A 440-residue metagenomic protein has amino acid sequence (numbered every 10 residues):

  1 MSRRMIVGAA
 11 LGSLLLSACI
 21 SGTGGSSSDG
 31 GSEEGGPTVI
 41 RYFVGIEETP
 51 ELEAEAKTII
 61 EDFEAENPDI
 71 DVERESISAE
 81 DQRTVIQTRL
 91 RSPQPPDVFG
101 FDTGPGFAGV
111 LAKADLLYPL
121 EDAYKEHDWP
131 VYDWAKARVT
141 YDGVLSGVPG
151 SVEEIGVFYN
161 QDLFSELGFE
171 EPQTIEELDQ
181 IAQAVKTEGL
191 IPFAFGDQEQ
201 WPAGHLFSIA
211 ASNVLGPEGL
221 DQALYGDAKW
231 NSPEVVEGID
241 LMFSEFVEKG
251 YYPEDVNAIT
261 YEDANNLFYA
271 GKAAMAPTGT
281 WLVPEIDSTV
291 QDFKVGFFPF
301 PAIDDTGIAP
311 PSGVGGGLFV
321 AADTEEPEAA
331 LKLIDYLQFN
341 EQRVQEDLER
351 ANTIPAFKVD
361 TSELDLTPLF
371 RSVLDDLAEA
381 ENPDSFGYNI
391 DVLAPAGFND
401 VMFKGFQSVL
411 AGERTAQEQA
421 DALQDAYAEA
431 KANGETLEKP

Functional and structural regions predicted by a protein language model:
I6-G12, C19-F107, T306, A329 (+3 more regions): Conserved N-terminal structural module of periplasmic/extracytoplasmic solute-binding proteins
E61, L167, S244, K249 (+1 more regions): Extracytoplasmic/periplasmic substrate-recognition and gating elements
D62-V131, T140, D162, E166-Q173 (+3 more regions): Extracytoplasmic "Venus flytrap"/periplasmic binding protein-like
R89, P96-D97, H127-L163, I191-A194 (+2 more regions): A structural signal for short loop-to-beta-strand junctions that line the ligand-binding cleft of periplasmic/secreted
T103-I155, D179, V185, L206-S208 (+3 more regions): Hinge/lid segment of periplasmic solute-binding proteins
D142, S146-G150, I155, D179-A228 (+1 more regions): Extracytoplasmic/periplasmic solute-binding protein
Y225-V256: Glycine-centered hinge/linker elements that transmit conformational signals in sensory and ligand-binding systems
V373-A428: C-terminal capping/gating helix-and-loop segments adjacent to ligand/active sites or protein-protein/ligand interfaces
